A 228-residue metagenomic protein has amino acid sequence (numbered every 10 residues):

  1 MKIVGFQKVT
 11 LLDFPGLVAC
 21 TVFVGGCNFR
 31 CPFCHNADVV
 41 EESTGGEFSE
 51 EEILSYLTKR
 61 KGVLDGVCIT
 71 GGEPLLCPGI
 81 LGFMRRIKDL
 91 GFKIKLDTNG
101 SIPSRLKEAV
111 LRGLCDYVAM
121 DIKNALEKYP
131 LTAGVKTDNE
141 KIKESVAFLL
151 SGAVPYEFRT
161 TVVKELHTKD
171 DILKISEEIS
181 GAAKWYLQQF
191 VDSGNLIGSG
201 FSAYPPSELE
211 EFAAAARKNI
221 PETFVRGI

Functional and structural regions predicted by a protein language model:
M1-L17: Short, charged low-complexity linear segments at domain edges
K2, K184, E222-F224: Conserved beta-strand segments of alpha/beta enzyme cores
F6, Q188-F190, V225-I228: Conserved beta-strand termini and adjacent loop/short-helix elements that scaffold enzyme active sites in alpha/beta
F14-F48: Canonical Radical SAM [4Fe-4S] cluster-binding loop centered on the CxxxCxxC motif and its immediate flanking residues
F23, T70-G71, T98: A secondary-structure boundary/capping signal
A37-V67: Conserved alpha-helical substructure of the radical SAM core
L54-G66, L75-F212: Conserved AdoMet/S-adenosylmethionine-binding subsite of the radical SAM
E210-I228: A C-terminal junction/extension of Radical SAM enzymes
